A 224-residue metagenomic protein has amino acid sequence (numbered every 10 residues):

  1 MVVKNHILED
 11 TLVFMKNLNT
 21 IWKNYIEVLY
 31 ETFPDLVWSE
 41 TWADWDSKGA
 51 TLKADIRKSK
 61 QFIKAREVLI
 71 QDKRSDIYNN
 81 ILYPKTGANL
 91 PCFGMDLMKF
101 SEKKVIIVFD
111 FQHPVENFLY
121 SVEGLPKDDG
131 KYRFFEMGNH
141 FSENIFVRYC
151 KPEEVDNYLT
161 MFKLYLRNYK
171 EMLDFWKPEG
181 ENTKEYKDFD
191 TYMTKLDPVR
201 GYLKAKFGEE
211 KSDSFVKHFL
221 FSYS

Functional and structural regions predicted by a protein language model:
M1-V2, I107: Detector for intrinsically disordered, low-structure N-terminal pre-sequences
V2, H6-E9, V13-T20, E153-T160 (+5 more regions): Alpha-helix boundary/N-cap detector
V2-F100: Short Lys/Arg-enriched alpha/beta "domain-start" segment
N5, L12-N19, I26, Y30 (+5 more regions): Short, structured coil/loop segments at alpha-helix boundaries
D10, D35, D44-D46, D55 (+10 more regions): Acidic-enriched, low-complexity/disordered segments with a strong bias for Aspartate over Glutamate
W22-F33, F162-W176, L203: Hydrophobic, Leu/Ile/Phe/Ala-enriched alpha-helical segments that form helix-helix packing faces
Y78-K184: Extended, non-transmembrane interaction/recognition domains
R167, D174-S224: Alpha-helical oligomerization segments
